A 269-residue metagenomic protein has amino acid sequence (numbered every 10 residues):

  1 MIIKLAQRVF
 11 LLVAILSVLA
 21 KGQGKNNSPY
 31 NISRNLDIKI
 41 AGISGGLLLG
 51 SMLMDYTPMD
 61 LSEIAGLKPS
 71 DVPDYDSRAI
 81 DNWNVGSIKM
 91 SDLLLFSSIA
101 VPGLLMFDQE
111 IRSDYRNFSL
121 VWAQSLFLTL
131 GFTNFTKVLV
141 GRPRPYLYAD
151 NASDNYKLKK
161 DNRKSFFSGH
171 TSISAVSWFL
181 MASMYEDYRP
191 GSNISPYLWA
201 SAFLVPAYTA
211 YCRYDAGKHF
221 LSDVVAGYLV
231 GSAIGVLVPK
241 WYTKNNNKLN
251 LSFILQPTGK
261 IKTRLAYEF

Functional and structural regions predicted by a protein language model:
M1-I40, G50-T57, S87-M90, N117 (+1 more regions): Replace "edges of transmembrane helices
S44-L53, I99-L104: Hydrophobic core of alpha-helical transmembrane segments in multi-pass integral membrane proteins
T57-S70: Interfacial/capping segments of alpha-helical transmembrane domains
D71-W83, S153-K159: Short membrane-interface loop/juxtamembrane segments of multi-pass integral membrane proteins
Y75-A100: Interfacial helix-start motif at the membrane-water boundary
S77-V85, Q109-N117, P145-A149: Extended, hydrophobic alpha-helical membrane-active domains that insert into or remodel lipid bilayers
D92-L95, D108-R112: Outer-membrane beta-barrel transmembrane strands
M106-I111, M184-E186: Structural signal for the C-terminal ends of transmembrane alpha-helices and the immediately following loop
